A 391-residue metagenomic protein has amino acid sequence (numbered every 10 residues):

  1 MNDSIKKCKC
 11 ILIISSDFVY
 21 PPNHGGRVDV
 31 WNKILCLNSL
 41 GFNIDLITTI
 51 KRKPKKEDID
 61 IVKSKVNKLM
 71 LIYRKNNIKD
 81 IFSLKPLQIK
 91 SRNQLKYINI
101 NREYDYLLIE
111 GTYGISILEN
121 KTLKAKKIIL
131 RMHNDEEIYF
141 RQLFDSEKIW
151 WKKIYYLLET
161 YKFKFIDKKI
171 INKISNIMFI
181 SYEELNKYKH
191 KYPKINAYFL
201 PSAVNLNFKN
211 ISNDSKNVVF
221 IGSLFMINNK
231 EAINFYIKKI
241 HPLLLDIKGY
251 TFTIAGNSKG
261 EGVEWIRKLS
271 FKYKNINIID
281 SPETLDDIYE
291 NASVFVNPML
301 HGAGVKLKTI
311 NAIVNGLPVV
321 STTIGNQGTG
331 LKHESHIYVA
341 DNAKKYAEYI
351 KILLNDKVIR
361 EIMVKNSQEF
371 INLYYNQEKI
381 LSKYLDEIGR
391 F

Functional and structural regions predicted by a protein language model:
M1-K68, R102: N-terminal subdomain of nucleotide-sugar transferases
R74-S83, I129-K162, S223: Acceptor-binding helix/loop patch of EC 2.4 sugar-transfer enzymes, predominantly nucleotide-sugar-dependent
L157-K164, K168-K209: Donor nucleotide-sugar binding/catalytic pocket of nucleotide-sugar-dependent glycosyltransferases
S175, E290-G304, N315-P318: Acidic donor-binding loop of glycosyltransferase active sites
F199, A203-K268, I278-D286, E290: Conserved catalytic-core segment of nucleotide-activated headgroup transferases in glycan assembly
K308-N311, P318-T322: Short hydrophobic beta-strand element within catalytic cores of glycosyltransferases and related nucleotide-activated
I337-K344, I352-V358: Conserved acidic donor-binding segment of nucleotide-sugar-dependent glycosyltransferases
V358-G389: A charged, aromatic-enriched C-terminal amphipathic alpha-helix characteristic of glycosyltransferases across folds
